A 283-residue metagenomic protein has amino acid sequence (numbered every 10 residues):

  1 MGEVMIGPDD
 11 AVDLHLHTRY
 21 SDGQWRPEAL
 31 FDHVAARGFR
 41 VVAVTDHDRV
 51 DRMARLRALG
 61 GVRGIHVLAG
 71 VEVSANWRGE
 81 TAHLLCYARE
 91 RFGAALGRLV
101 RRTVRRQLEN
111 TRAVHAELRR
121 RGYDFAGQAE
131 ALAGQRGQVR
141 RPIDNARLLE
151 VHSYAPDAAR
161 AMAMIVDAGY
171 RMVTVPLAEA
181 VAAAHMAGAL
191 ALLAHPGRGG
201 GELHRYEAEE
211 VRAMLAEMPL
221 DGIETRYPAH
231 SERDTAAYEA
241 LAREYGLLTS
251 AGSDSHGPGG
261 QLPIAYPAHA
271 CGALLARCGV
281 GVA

Functional and structural regions predicted by a protein language model:
M1-E80, A163-D167, R171, V175-P176 (+3 more regions): An N-terminally biased module of ancient metal coordination in phosphate/nucleic-acid-related enzymes
P8, V100, P263-Y266, C271-L275: Generic hydrophobic, helix-prone segments enriched in Leu/Val/Ile
L59-A213, G272-L275, G279: Extended substrate/RNA-proximal surfaces in nucleic-acid metabolism proteins
